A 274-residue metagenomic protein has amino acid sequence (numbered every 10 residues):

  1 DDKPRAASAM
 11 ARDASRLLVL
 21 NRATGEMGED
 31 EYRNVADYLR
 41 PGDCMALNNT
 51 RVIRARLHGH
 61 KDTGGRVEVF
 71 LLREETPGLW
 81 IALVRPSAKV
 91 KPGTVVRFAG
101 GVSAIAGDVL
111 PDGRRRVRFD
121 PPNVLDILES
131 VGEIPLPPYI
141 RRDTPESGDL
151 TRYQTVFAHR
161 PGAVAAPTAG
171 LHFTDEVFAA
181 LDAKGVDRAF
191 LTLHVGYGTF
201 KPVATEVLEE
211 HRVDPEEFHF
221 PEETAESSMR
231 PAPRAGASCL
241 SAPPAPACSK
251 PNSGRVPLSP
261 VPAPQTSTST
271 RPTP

Functional and structural regions predicted by a protein language model:
D1-P274: Surface-exposed, charge/polar-rich loops and edge strands
